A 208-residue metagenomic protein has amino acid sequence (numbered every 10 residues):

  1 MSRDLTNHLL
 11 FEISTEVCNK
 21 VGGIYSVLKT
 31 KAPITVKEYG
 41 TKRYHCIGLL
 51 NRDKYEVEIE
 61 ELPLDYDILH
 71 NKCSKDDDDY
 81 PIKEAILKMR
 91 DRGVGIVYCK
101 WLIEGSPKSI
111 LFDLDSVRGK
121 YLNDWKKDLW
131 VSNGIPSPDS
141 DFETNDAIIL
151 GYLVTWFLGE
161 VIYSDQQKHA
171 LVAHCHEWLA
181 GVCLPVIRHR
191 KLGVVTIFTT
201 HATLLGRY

Functional and structural regions predicted by a protein language model:
M1-Y208: Catalytic cores of nucleotide-sugar-dependent glycosyltransferases that transfer UDP/GDP/TDP-activated
